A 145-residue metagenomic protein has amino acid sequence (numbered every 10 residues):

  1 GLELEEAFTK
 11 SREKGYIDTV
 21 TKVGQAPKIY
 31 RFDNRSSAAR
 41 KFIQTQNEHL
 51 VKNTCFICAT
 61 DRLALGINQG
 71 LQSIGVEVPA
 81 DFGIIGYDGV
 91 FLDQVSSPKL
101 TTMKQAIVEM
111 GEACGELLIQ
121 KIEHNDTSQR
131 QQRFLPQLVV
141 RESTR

Functional and structural regions predicted by a protein language model:
G1-V23, R130-T144: An alpha-beta-alpha
L2-E3, K28-S37: Short beta->alpha junction loops
E5-T9, R35-S36, A64: Alpha-helix N-cap/loop-to-helix initiation residues
E13, S36-I43: Short, well-ordered alpha-helical scaffold segments within catalytic/effector domains
T19, D33, K99-L100: Short, exposed beta-strand "edge-strand" segments with a Pro/Gly-rich flavor and a Y/T-containing core
P27-K28, R40-R145: Flexible loop/turn connectors
